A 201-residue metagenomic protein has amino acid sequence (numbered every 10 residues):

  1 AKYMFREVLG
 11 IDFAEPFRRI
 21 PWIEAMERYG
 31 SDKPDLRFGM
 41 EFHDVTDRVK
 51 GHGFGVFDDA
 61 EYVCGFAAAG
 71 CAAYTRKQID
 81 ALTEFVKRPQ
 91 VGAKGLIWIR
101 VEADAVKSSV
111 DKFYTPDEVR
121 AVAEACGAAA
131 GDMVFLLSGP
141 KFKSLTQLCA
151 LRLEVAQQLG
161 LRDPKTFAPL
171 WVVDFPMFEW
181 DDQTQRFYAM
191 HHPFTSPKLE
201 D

Functional and structural regions predicted by a protein language model:
A1-D201: Class II aminoacyl-tRNA synthetase catalytic cores and aaRS-like
